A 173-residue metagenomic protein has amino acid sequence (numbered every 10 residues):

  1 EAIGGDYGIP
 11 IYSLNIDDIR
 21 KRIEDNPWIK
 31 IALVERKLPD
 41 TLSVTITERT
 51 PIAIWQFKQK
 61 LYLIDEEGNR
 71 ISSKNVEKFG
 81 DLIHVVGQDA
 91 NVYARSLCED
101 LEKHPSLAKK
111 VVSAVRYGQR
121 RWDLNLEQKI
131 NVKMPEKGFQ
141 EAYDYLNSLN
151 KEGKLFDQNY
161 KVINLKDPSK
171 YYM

Functional and structural regions predicted by a protein language model:
A2-P10, L14-D25, I31-M173: Charged, solvent-exposed interaction patches on well-folded alpha/beta domains that mediate macromolecular contacts
